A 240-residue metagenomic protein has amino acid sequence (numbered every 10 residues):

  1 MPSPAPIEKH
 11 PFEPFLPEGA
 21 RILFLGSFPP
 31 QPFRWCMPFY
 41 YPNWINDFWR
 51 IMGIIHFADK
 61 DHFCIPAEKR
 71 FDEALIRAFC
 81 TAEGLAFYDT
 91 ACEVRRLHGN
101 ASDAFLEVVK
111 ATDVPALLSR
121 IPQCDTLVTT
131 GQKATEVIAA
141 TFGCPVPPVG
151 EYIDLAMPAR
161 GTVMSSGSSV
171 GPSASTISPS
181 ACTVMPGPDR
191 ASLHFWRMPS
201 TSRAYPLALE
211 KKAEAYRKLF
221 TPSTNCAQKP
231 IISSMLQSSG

Functional and structural regions predicted by a protein language model:
M1-P14, E18, P30, P42-W44 (+3 more regions): C-terminal capping/extension of enzyme domains
F15, R77-C80, S119-R120: Short, conserved, surface-exposed binding loops centered on an aromatic residue
R21-I22, T126: Structural motif
I22-F33: Catalytic nucleophile-elbow at a beta strand-turn-alpha helix junction centered on a G-D-S/GDSL motif, marking
L23-L25, L85-D89, W196: Short hydrophobic-aromatic micro-motifs
S27-F28, T129-A134, S200: Short, well-ordered beta-to-alpha junction loops that form the rim of enzyme active sites and present histidine/acidic
F33-L106: Short, surface-exposed acidic-centric catalytic microdomains
A82-T141: Internal catalytic-core helix/loop-beta-alpha segment that presents or stabilizes conserved functional determinants
